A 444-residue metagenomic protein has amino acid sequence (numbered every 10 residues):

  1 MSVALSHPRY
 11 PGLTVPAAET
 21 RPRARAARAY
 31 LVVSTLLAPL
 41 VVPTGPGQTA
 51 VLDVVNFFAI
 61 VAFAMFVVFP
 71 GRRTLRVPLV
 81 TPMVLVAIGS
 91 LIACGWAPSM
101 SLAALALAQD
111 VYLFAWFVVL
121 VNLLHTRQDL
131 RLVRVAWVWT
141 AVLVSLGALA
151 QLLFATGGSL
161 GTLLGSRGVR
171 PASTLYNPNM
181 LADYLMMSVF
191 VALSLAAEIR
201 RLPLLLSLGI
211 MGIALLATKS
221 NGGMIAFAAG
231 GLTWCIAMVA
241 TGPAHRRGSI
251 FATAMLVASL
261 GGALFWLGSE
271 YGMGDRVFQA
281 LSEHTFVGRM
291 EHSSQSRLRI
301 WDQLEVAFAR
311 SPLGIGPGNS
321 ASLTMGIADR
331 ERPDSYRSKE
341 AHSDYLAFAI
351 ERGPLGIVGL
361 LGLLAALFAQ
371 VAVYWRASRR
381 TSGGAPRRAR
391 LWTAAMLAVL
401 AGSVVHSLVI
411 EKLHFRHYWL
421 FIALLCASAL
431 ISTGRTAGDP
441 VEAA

Functional and structural regions predicted by a protein language model:
M1-L105, H125-V135, E198-L202, H245-A252 (+4 more regions): Transmembrane signal-anchor hairpin modules in multi-pass inner-membrane enzymes, especially those that act on
Y30-L36, A141, K339, S343 (+1 more regions): Loop-to-helix entry and N-terminal half of a specific, functionally important transmembrane alpha helix in multi-pass
P46-T49, S101-L105, L175-P178, K219-G223 (+2 more regions): Membrane-interface catalytic loops of GT-C/OST-like multi-pass glycosylation enzymes that act
A50-F66, L107-W116, M180-V189, A228-L232 (+2 more regions): Membrane-embedded alpha-helical segments of multi-pass membrane proteins, especially the transmembrane helices
F58-F63, G231, L363-A366, Q370 (+1 more regions): Transmembrane alpha-helices of multi-pass inner-membrane enzymes
L91-I92, A115, R131-R167, S173-T241 (+4 more regions): Alpha-helical transmembrane segments of multi-pass inner-membrane proteins
L146, L152-A155, A217, M238-R289 (+1 more regions): A membrane-periplasm/extracellular boundary helix in multi-pass inner-membrane enzymes that assemble envelope glycans
L160, P171, V287-D302, V306-R352 (+1 more regions): Long extracytoplasmic/lumenal interhelical loops at the membrane interface of multi-pass membrane proteins
